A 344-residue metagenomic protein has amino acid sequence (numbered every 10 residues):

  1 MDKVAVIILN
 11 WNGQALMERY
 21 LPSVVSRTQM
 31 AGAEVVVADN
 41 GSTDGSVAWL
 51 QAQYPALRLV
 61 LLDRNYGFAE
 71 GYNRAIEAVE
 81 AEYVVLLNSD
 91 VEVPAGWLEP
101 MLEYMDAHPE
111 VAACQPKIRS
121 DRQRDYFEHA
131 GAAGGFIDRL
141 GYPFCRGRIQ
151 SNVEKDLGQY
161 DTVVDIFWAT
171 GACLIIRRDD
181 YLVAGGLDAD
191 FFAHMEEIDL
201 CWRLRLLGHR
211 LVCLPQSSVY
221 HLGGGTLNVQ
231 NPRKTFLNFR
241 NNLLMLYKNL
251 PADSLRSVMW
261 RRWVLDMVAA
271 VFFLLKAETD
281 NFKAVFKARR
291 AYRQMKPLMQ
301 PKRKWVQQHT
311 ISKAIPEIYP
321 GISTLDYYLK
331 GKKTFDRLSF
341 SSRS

Functional and structural regions predicted by a protein language model:
I7, L207-D326: Active-site-adjacent helix/loop segment of glycosyltransferases that harbors family-specific signature motifs
P22-G32: Short, acidic, metal-binding catalytic loop of nucleotide-sugar glycosyltransferases
S23, D39-A48, R64: A conserved acidic beta->alpha catalytic loop
G32-G41, V60-L62: Short beta-strand/loop segment that forms part of the nucleotide-sugar
L62-V79, S89-V91, P100: Glycine-rich, basic loop-to-helix element that forms the pyrophosphate-binding segment of sugar-nucleotide handling
V84: Short aromatic/hydrophobic "clamp" motif used to bind/position activated sugar donors
V91-Y142: Conserved donor NDP-sugar-binding/catalytic core segment of glycosyltransferases
D161-S218: A short, conserved alpha-helix in the catalytic core of glycosyltransferases
